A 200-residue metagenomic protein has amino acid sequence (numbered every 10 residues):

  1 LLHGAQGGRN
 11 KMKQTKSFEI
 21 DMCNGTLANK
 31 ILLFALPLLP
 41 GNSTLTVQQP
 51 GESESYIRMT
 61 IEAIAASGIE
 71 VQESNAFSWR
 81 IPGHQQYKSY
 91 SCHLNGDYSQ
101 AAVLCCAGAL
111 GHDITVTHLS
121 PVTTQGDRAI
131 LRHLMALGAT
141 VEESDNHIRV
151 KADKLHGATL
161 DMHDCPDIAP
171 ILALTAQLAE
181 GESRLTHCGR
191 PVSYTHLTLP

Functional and structural regions predicted by a protein language model:
L1-L197: Short, structured segments at the rim of ligand-binding sites
